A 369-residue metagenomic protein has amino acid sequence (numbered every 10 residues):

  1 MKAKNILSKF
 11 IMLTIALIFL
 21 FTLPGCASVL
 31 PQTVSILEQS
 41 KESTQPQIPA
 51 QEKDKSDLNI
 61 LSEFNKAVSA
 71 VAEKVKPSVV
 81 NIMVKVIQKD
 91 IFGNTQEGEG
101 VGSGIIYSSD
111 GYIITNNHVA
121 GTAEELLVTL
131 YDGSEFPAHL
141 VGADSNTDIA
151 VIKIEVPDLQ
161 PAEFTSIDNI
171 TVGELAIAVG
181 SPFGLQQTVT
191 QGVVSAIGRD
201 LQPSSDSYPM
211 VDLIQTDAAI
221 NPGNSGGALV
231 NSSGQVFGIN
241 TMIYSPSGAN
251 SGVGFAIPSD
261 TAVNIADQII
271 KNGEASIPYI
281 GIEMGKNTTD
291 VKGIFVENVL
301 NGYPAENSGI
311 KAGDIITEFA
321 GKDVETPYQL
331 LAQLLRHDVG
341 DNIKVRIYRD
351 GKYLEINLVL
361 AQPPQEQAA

Functional and structural regions predicted by a protein language model:
K2-M12: Bacterial N-terminal signal peptides that target proteins for export
M12-L20: Hydrophobic helical h-region of N-terminal Sec-dependent signal peptides in bacterial secretory/periplasmic proteins
T22-G25: C-terminal motif of bacterial Sec signal peptides marking the signal peptidase cleavage site
A27-K292, N298-N301, P327-D341, G351-Y353 (+1 more regions): Serine-dependent protease modules
I113-I114, A305-P327: Conserved PDZ fold ligand-binding element
L358: Disulfide-stabilized, aromatic/cysteine-rich ligand-recognition loop
